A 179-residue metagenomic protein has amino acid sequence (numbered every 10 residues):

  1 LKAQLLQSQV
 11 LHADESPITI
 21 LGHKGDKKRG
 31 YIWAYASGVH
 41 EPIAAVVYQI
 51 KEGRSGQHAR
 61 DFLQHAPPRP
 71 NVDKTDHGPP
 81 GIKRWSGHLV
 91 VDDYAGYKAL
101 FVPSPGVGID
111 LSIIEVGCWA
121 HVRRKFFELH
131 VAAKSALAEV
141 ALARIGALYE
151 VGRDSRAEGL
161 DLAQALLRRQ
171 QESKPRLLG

Functional and structural regions predicted by a protein language model:
L1-G179: Catalytic center-proximal scaffold of phosphoryl-transfer enzymes
